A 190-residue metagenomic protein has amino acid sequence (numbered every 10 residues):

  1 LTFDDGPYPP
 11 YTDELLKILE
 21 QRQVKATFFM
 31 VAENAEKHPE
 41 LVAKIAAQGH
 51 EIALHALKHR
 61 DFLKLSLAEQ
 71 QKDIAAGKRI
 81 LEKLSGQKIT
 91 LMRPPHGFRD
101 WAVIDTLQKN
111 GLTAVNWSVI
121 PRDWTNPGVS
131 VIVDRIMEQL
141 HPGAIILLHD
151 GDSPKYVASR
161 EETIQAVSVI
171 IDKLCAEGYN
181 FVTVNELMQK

Functional and structural regions predicted by a protein language model:
L1-D61, E69, D73-K83, R122 (+1 more regions): Active-site beta->alpha N-cap acidic-glycine motif
E14-K17, E40, K44, K72 (+7 more regions): Alpha-helical scaffolding segments of alpha/beta enzyme cores, especially the outer helices of TIM-barrel or partial
K25-T27, E51-A53, L91, T113-A114 (+1 more regions): Structural preference for beta-strand elements that scaffold enzyme active sites
E36, E161-K190: C-terminal domain-boundary segment and adjacent tail
R60-L65, S153-V157: A short acidic, helix-capping loop that chelates divalent metal ions and anchors anionic groups
F98, V103-Q139, Y179-Q189: His/Asp/Glu-enriched short active-site or ligand-binding loop at hydrolase and phosphoryl-transfer sites
P121-S130, K155-Q165: Active-site glycine- and acidic-residue-rich loops that bind and position anionic ligands or nucleotide-like cofactors
